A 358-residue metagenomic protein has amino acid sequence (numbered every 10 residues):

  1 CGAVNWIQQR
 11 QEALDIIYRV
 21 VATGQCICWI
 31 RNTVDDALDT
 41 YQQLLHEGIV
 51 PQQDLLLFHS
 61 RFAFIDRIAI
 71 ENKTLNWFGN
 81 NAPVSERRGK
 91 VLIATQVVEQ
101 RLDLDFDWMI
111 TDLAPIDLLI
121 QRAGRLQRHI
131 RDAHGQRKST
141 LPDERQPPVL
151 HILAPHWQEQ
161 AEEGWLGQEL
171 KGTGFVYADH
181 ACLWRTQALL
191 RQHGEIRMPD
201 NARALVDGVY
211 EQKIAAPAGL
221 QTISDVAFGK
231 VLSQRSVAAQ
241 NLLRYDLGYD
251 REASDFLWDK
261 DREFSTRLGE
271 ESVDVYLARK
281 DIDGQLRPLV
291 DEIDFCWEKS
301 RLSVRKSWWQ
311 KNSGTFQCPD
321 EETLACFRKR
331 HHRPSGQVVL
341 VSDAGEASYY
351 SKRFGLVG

Functional and structural regions predicted by a protein language model:
C1-V4: The catalytic "switch" region of P-loop NTPases
W6-I7, Q11, D15-A82, F106 (+1 more regions): C-terminal helicase lobe and adjacent C-terminal extensions/tails of nucleic-acid helicase motors
V84-E99: Conserved two-lobed SF2 helicase motor
D103: Flexible glycine/serine/alanine-rich "lid" or loop that lines and gates the nucleotide-sugar donor pocket in diverse
